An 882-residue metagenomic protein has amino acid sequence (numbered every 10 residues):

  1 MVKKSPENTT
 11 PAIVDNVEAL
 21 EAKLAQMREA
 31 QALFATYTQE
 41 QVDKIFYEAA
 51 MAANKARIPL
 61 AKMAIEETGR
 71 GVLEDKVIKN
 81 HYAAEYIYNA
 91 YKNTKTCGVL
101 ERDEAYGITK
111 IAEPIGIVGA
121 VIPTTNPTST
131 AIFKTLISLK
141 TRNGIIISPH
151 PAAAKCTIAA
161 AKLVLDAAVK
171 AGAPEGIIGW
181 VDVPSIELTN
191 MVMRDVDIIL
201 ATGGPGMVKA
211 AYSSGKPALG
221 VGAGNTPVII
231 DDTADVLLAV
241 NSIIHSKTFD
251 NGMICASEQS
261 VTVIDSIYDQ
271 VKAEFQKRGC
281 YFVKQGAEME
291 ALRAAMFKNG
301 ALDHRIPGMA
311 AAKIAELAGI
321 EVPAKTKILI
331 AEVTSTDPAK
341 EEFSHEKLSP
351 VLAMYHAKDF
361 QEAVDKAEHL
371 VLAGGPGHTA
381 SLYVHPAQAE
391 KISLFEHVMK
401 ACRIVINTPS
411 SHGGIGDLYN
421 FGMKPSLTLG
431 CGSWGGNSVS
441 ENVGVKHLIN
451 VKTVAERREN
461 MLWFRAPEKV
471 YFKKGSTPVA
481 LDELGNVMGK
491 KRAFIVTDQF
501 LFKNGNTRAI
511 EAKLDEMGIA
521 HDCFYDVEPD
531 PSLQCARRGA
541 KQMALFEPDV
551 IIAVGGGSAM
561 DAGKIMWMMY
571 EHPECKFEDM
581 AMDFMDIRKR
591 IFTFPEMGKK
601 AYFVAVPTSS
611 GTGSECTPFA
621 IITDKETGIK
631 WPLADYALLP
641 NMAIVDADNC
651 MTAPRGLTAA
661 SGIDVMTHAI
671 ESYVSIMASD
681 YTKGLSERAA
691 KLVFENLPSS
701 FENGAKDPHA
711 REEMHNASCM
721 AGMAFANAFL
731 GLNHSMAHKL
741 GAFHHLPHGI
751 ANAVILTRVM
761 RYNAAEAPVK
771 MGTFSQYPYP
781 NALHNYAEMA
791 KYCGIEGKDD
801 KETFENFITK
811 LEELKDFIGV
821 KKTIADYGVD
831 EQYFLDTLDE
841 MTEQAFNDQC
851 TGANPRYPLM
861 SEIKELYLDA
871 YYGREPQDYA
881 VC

Functional and structural regions predicted by a protein language model:
V2-K110, I137, K277: N-terminal Rossmann-like NAD(P)+-binding subdomain of aldehyde/semialdehyde dehydrogenases
V14-N16, I132, K140, V208-P338: ALDH superfamily catalytic-core signature
A35, I320-N460: Conserved C-terminal structural/oligomerization subdomain of aldehyde/semialdehyde dehydrogenase
V99-L238: Rossmann-like NAD(P) dinucleotide-binding subdomain of oxidoreductase/dehydrogenase enzymes
A160, Q534-D648: Glycine/threonine-rich beta-strand-loop-alpha-helix active-site module that forms ligand/phosphate-binding
K277, C616-A728: Carboxylate- and glycine-rich phosphate/diphosphate-binding segment that chelates Mg2+/Mn2+
M461-V550, I824-A825: ATP/NTP phosphate-donor binding region
F743, I750-F834, P876, V881-C882: Gly/Pro-rich interdomain helix-loop hinge
